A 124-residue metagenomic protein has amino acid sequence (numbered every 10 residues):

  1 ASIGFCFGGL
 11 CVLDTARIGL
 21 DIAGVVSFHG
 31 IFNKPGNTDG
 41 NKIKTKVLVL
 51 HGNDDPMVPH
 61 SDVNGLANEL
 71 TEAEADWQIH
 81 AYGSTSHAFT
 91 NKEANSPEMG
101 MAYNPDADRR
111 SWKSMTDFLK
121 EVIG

Functional and structural regions predicted by a protein language model:
A1, L48, Q78-H80: A structural signal for isolated positions on well-ordered beta-strands in alpha/beta enzyme cores
A1-I43: Primarily recognizes the serine-hydrolase "nucleophile elbow" in alpha/beta-hydrolase and SGNH/GDSL folds
K34-T45, K113, D117, E121: Conserved serine/cysteine hydrolase catalytic core
K42-V47, A73-D76: Short, proline-enriched alpha-helix->beta-strand connector loops that line the catalytic pocket of alpha/beta-hydrolase
I43, V49-H51, D55, Y82: Short beta-strand/loop motif that positions the catalytic acidic residue of the alpha/beta-hydrolase fold
D54-V58, H87: Acidic catalytic loop of the alpha/beta-hydrolase fold
P59-L70, Q78: Short alpha-helix in the alpha/beta-hydrolase fold that links the catalytic acid
T71, D76-G124: C-terminal catalytic histidine-bearing segment of alpha/beta-hydrolase fold enzymes
